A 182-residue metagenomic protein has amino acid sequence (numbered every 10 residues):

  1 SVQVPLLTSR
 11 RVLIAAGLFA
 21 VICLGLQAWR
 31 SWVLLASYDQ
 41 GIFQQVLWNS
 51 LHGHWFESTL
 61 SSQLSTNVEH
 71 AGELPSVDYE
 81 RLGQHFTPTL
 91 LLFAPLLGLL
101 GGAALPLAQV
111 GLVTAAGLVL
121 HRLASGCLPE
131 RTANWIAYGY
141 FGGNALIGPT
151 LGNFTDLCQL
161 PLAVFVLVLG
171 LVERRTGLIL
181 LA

Functional and structural regions predicted by a protein language model:
S1-G25, S125: Start-transfer (signal-anchor) and selected internal transmembrane alpha helices of multi-pass inner/ER membrane
V12-G17, L107, N134-Y138, I179-L180: Hydrophobic alpha-helical transmembrane segments
G25, I42-Y79, P88: Extracytosolic helix-loop segments that constitute the early lumenal/periplasmic catalytic or substrate-binding loops
A28-L35: Short, hydrophobic transmembrane alpha-helix segments
T87-A94, G98, G102-V119, A137-V166: Aromatic- and kink-enriched transmembrane "portal" helix at the membrane-lumen/periplasm boundary that abuts
L99-A104, P129, E173-T176: Transmembrane helix interruption/hinge and helix-loop junction motifs
L120-P129, L171: Transmembrane-helix signature of membrane-embedded glycosylation machinery that interfaces with polyprenol carriers
G170-A182: Short hydrophobic alpha-helices at membrane interfaces in multi-pass membrane enzymes
